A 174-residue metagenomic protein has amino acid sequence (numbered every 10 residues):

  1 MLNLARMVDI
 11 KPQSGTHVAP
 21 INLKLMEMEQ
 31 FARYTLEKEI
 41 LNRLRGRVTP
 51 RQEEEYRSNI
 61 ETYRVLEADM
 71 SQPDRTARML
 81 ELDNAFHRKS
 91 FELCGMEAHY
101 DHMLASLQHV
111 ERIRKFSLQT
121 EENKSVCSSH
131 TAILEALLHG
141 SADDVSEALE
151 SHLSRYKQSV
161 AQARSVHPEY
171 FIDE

Functional and structural regions predicted by a protein language model:
M1, K11-P12, E27, E61-T62 (+2 more regions): Short, flexible segments with low predicted structural confidence
M1-G46, K157, A161-E174: Short linear motifs at protein or domain termini
N22, S117-T120: Solvent-exposed, flexible loop/coil residues
K24, P50-K115, V126-E135, D144-S159: Conserved amphipathic alpha-helical segments that form helical-bundle/coiled-coil interaction surfaces
R45, G95, Q119-T120: Short helix-capping/hinge motifs at transmembrane helix termini and TM-loop junctions
E122-K124: Active-site loop of classical SDR/Rossmann-like NAD(P)-dependent oxidoreductases, centered on the catalytic Tyr-X3-Lys
